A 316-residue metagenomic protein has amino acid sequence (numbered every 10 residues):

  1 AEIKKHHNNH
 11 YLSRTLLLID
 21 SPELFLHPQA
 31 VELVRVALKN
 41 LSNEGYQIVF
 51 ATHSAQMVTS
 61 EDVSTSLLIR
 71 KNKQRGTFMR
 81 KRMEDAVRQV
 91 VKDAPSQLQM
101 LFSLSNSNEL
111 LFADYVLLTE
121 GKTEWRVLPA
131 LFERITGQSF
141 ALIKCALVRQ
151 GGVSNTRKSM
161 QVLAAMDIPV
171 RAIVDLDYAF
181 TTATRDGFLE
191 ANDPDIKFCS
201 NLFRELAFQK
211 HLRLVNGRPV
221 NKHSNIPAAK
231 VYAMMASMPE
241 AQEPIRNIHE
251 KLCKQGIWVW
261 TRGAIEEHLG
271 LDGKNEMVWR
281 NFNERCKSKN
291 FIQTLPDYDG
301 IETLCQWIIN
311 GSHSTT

Functional and structural regions predicted by a protein language model:
A1-N106, N310: Switch/communication elements of ASCE P-loop NTPase nucleotide-binding domains
M100, L104-L118, K122-T316: Acidic, Mg2+-coordinating catalytic modules of nucleic-acid enzymes
